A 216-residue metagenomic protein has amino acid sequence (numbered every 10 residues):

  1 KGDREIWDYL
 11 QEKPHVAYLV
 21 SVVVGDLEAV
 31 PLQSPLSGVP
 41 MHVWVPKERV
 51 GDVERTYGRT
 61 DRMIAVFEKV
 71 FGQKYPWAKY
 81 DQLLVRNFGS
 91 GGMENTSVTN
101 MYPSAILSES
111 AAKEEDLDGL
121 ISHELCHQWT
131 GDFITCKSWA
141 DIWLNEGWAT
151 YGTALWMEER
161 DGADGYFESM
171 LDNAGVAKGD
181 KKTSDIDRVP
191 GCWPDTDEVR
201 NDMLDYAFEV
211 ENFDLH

Functional and structural regions predicted by a protein language model:
K1-L27: Extended, low-hydrophobicity, Ser/Thr/Pro/Gly-biased non-transmembrane segments
G2, K13, G25, S34-S37 (+2 more regions): A generic structural signal for short, non-catalytic loop/turn and secondary-structure boundary residues
Y9, P40-H216: Hydrophobic alpha-helical and helix-loop surface patches within well-folded domains that function as non-catalytic
V30-W44: Active-site-proximal, well-structured secondary-structure segments within enzyme catalytic domains
